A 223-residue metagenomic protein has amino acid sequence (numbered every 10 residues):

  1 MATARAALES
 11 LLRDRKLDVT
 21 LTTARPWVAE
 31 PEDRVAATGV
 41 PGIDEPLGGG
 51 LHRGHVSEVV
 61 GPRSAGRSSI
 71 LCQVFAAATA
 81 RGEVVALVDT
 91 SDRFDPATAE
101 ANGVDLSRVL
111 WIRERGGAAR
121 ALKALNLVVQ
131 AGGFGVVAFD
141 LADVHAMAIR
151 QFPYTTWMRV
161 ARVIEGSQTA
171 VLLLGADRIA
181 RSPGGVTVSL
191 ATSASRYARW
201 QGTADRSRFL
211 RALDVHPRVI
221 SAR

Functional and structural regions predicted by a protein language model:
M1-L87, R223: Detector for small/aliphatic-rich hydrophobic stretches
A4, V35, G39-G42, H52-H55 (+7 more regions): Helical mechanochemical/support elements of P-loop NTPase systems and associated helical scaffolds
G48-G49, N126-V129, D205-F209: Replace "in large, NTP-powered and nucleic-acid-processing enzymes" with "in large, NTP-powered factors and other
P62, Q73, R81-A148: Conserved inter-motif catalytic segment of the P-loop NTP-binding fold
A77, T98, V163: Hydrophobic/aromatic ligand-binding patch that stacks against planar heteroaromatic rings of cofactors or nucleotides
A138-T169: Conserved P-loop NTPase nucleotide-binding/switch module
A161-R223: Phosphate-binding/switch region of NTP-binding enzymes
